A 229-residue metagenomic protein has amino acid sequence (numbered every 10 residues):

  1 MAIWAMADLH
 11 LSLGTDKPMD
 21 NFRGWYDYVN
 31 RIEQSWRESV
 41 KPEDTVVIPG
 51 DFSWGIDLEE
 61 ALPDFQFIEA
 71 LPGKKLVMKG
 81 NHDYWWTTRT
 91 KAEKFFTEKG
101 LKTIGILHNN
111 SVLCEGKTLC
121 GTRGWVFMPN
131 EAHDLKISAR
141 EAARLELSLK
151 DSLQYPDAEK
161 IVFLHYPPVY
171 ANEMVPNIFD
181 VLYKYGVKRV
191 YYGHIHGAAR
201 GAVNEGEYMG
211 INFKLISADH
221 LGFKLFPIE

Functional and structural regions predicted by a protein language model:
A2, T15-C114, M174-V187, I211-A218: Core catalytic region of metal-dependent phosphoesterases/phosphodiesterases, especially metallo-beta-lactamase-like
A2-D8: Short, hydrophobic/glycine-enriched beta-strand segments
D8, G50-D51, G80-N81, H165 (+1 more regions): Active-site glycine-centered loops adjacent to acidic/histidine catalytic or metal-binding residues that shape
L9-G14, D83, T87-M174: Conserved catalytic scaffold of divalent metal-dependent phosphoesterases
L11, S53-W54, P168, G197: Short active-site segment of divalent metal-dependent hydrolases/proteases that encodes the spacing between
S12-K17, F223: Short N-terminal binding/cap micro-motifs at the start of the first secondary-structure element
R37-E38, L153, I228: Short amphipathic alpha-helix with an adjacent loop that forms part of the alpha/beta core around
L76, P168-E229: Conserved beta-sheet core of the metallophosphoesterase superfamily
